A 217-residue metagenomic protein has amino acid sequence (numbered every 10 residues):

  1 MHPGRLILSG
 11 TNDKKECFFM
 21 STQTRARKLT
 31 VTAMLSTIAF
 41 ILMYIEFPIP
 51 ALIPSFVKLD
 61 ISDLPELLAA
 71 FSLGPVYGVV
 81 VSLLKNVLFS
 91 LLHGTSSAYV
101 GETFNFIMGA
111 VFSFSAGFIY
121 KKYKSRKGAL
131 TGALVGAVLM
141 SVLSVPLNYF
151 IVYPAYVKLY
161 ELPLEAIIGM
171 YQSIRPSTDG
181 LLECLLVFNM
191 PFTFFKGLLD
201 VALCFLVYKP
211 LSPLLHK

Functional and structural regions predicted by a protein language model:
P3-K217: Loop-helix junctions at membrane interfaces
